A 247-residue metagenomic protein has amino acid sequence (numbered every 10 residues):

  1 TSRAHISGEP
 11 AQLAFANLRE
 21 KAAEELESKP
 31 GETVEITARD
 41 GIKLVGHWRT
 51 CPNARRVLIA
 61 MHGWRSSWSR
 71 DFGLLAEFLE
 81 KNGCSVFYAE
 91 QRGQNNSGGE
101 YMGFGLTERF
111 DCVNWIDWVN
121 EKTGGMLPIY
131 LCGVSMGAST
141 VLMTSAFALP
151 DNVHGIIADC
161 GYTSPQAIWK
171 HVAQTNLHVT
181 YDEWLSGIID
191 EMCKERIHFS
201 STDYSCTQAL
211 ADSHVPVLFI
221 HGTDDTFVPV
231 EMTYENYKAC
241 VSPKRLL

Functional and structural regions predicted by a protein language model:
T1-T37: An N-terminal hydrophobic leader/cap segment in hydrolases
W64-E77, Q91: The serine-hydrolase catalytic nucleophile loop
F78-G98: Conserved alpha/beta-hydrolase
M102-T123: Alpha/beta-hydrolase active-site loop
M143-F199: Hydrolase active-site cap/lid region
C206, V215, P229-K238: Short alpha-helix in the alpha/beta-hydrolase fold that links the catalytic acid
D212-H214, F219-H221, D225: Short beta-strand/loop motif that positions the catalytic acidic residue of the alpha/beta-hydrolase fold
K238-L247: Catalytic histidine neighborhood in serine/cysteine hydrolases with alpha/beta-hydrolase-type architecture
